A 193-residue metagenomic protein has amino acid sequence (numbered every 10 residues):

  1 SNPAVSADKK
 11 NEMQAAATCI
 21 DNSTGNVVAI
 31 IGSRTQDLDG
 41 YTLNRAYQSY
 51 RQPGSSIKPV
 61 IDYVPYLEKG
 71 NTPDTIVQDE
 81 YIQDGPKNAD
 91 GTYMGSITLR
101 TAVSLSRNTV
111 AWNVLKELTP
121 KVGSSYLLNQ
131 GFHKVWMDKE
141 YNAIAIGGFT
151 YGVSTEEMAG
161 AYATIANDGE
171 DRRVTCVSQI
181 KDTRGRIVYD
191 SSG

Functional and structural regions predicted by a protein language model:
S1-Y47, R51, S56, D74-T75 (+2 more regions): Periplasmic/cell-envelope proteins involved in peptidoglycan metabolism and beta-lactam response
V5-S6, N44-Q52, K87-T92, T98 (+3 more regions): Second-shell loop/turn segments in exported
E12-A15, N26, S56-I57, T72 (+6 more regions): Extracytoplasmic
C19-Q36, E68-N71, G95, S104-N108 (+2 more regions): Glycine-rich, acidic and aromatic/proline-enriched surface loops and short helix-turn segments that act as binding
G25, Y50-V77, A102, G160-I165: Active-site SXXK
N26, Q52, I61, T72 (+6 more regions): Extracytoplasmic/secreted proteins, especially bacterial periplasmic and envelope-associated proteins
N71-S124, D171, T183-G193: Conserved catalytic neighborhood of penicillin-recognizing serine enzymes
H133-V188: Active-site-proximal helix/loop microenvironment of the serine DD-peptidase/beta-lactamase transpeptidase fold
